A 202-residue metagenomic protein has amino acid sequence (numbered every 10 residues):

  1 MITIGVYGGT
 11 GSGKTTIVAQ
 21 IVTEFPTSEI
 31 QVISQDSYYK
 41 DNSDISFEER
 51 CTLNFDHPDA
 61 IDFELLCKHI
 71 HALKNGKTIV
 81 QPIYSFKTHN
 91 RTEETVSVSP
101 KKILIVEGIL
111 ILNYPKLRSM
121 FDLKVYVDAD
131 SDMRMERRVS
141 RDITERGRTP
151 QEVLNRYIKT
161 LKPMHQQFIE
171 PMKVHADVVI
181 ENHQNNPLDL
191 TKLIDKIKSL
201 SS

Functional and structural regions predicted by a protein language model:
T10: The conserved Walker
K14: Conserved lysine of the Walker
I17: Hydrophobic positions on the alpha1 helix immediately C-terminal to the Walker A/P-loop
S28-S43: Short beta-strand-centered segment that lines the nucleotide-binding/catalytic pocket of NTP-utilizing
K40, D44-T88: Conserved nucleotide-sensing/catalytic segment adjacent to the nucleotide-binding pocket in NTP-handling enzymes
T92-E145: ATP-dependent NMP and nucleoside kinases share a basic, alpha-helical "lid"
S99-P100, S140, K162-S202: NTP-dependent small-molecule kinase module
